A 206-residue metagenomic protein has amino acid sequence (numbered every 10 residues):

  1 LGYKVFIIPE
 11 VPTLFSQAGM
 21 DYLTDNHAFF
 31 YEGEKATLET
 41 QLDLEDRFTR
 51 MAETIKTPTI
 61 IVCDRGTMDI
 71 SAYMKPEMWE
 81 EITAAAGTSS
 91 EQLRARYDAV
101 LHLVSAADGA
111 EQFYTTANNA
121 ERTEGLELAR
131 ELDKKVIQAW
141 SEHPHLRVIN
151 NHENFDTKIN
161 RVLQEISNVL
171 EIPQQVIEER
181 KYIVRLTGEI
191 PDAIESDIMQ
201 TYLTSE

Functional and structural regions predicted by a protein language model:
G2-L42: Conserved substrate/cofactor phosphate-moiety recognition/catalytic segment in nucleotide-dependent phosphotransferases
F6, G19, H27-A28, R50-I60 (+3 more regions): Catalytic phosphate/metal-binding cores of nucleic-acid and nucleotide-processing enzymes, i.e., regions that mediate
P12-L14, T67, S105-A110: Conserved nucleotide-binding/hydrolysis micro-motifs of P-loop NTPases
E34-R94: Glycine-rich phosphate-binding loop used to anchor ATP phosphates in small-molecule kinases, encompassing both
R50-A52, P58, V62, A95-D98 (+1 more regions): A structural motif corresponding to the C-terminal end of an alpha-helix and its immediate exit/capping segment
Y73, E77-S141, E153: A glycine- and Lys/Arg-enriched "phosphate-lid" helix/loop adjacent to the NTP-binding pocket of small-molecule kinases
L128-E178: C-terminal accessory "lid"/substrate-recognition subdomains
P173-E206: N-terminal strand-loop-strand beta-hairpin
